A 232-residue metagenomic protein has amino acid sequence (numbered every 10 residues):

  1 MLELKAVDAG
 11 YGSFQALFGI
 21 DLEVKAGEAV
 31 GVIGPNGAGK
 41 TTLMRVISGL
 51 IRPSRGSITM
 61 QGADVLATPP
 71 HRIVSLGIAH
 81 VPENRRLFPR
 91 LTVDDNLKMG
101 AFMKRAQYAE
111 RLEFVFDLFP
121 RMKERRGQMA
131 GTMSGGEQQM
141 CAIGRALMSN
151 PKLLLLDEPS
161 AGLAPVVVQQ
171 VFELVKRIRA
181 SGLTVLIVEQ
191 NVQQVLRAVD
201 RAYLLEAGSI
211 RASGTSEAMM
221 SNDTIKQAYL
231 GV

Functional and structural regions predicted by a protein language model:
M1-V232: Glycine-rich phosphate-binding loops of nucleotide-dependent enzymes
